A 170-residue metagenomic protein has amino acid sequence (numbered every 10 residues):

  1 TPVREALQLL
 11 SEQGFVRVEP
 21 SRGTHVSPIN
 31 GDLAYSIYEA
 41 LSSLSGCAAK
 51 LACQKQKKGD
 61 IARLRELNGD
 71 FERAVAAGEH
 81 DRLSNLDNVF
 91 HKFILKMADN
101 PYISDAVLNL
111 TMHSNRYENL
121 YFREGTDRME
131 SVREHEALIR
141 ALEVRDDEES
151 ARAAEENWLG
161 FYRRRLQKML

Functional and structural regions predicted by a protein language model:
T1-Q54, K96, R163-L170: Short linear motifs at protein or domain termini
P2, L33, F90, E134-A137: Hydrophobic alpha-helical segments typical of transmembrane helices and their membrane-interface/capping positions
L33, E39-Q56, N88-G125, F161-R165: Hydrophobic, amphipathic alpha-helical faces that serve as interaction scaffolds
I37, L64, L83, D87 (+5 more regions): Hydrophobic packing residues in well-ordered alpha-helices of helical domains and bundles
G46-A76: Amphipathic alpha-helical dimerization/coiled-coil segments that flank or bridge DNA-binding/regulatory modules
R65-E72, A77, M112, R116-L170: C-terminal all-alpha effector/ligand-binding and dimerization domain of prokaryotic HTH-type transcriptional repressors
